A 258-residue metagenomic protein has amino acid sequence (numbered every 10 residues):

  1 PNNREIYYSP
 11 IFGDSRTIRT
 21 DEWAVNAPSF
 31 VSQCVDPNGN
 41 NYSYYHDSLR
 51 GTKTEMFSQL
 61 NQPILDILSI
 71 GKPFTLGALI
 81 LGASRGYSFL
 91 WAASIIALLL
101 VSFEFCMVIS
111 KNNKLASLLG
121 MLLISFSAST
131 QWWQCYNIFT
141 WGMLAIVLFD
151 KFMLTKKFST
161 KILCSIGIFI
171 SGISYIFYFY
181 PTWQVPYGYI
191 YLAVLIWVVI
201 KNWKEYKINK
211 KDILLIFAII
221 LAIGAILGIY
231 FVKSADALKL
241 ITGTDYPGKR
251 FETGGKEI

Functional and structural regions predicted by a protein language model:
P1-G51, E55, D212-I258: Aromatic-rich transmembrane-lumenal/periplasmic boundary elements in polytopic membrane proteins
R50-L68: Membrane-proximal lumenal/periplasmic loop motifs of glycosylation machinery
T54-L60, A83-W91, S127-W133, Y175: Glycine- and acidic
I64, L68, I80-A97: Loop-to-helix entry region of an early transmembrane alpha helix in multi-pass inner-membrane enzymes
I67-T75, G142-A145: Beta-sandwich/jelly-roll carbohydrate-recognition scaffolds of carbohydrate-active enzymes
F74-A78, D150: Amphipathic, well-packed alpha-helical segments that form the structural scaffold of globular domains
G77-A83, L122-S129, I173-I176, I241-K249: Membrane-interface interhelical loops and short amphipathic "cap" helices that link adjacent transmembrane segments
I96-I109, N113-N202, D212-S234: Membrane-embedded helix bundles of polyisoprenyl
